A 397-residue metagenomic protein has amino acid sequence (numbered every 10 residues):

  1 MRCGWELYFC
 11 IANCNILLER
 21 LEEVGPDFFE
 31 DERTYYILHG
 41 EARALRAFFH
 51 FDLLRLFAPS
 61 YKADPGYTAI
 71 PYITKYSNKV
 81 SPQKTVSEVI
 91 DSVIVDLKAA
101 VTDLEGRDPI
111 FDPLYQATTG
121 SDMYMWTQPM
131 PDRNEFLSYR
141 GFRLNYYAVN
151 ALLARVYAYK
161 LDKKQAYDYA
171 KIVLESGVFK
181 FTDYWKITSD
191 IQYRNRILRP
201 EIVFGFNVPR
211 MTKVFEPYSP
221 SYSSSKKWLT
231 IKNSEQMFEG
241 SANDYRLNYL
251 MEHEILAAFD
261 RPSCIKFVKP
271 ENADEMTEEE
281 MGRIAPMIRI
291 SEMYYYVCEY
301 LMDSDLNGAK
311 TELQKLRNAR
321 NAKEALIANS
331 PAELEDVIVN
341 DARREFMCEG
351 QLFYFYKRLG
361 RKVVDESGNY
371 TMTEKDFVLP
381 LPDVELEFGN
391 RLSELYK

Functional and structural regions predicted by a protein language model:
M1, A58-I70, V86, I90-T102 (+1 more regions): An aromatic- and glycine-enriched ligand-binding surface/loop that stacks and positions planar moieties
M1-F57, K79-E88, D103-L104, E278-A285 (+3 more regions): Conserved, well-structured interaction surfaces
C10-R20, D96, N150-L152, Y169 (+2 more regions): Amphipathic, well-ordered alpha-helical segments in soluble domains
F29-Y36, L161-D168, S304-T311: Structural helix-adjacent loops and short alpha-helical linkers that scaffold large soluble proteins
G106, K171-G308, E312, L359-K397: Elongated scaffold/linker segments in the mid-to-C-terminal portions of large proteins
E279-G282, M287, N318-V337, M347-G350 (+1 more regions): C-terminal soluble interaction/assembly domains
